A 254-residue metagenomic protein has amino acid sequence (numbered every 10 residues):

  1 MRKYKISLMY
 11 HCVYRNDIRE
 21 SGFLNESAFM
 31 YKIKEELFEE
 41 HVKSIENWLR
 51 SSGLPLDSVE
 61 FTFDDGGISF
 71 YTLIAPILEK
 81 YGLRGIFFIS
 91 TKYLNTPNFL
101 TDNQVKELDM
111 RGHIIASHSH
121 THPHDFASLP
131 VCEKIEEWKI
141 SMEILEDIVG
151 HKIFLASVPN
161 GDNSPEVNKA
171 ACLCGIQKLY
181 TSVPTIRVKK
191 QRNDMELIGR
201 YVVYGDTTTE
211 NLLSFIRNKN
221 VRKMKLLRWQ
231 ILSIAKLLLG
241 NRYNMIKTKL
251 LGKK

Functional and structural regions predicted by a protein language model:
M1-R2, K80, K190: Extracellular/periplasmic catalytic domains that process cell-envelope and extracellular macromolecules
M1-Y4, D17, S21, G199-K254: Membrane-proximal basic amphipathic "stem/tether" segments
K5-N25, S58-V59, E79-V167, Q177 (+1 more regions): Metal-dependent polysaccharide deacetylase catalytic core of the NodB/CE4 family, i.e., the active-site-bearing domain
I18-G22, I74, F99-T101, V167-A170 (+3 more regions): Short aromatic-enriched loop/helix-cap "lid" or pocket-rim segments at secondary-structure transitions that line
F23-L56, E146, C172-K190, S233-K254: C-terminal domain-boundary segment and adjacent tail
E39-V42, I74-A75, D102-D109, N168-C172: Short amphipathic alpha-helical segments and helix-helix/interface helices
D65-T72: Short acidic, Gly/Ser-rich segments with clustered Asp/Glu that frequently serve as metal-coordination loops in enzyme
S90-L94, V183-R187, V202-Y204: Short, acidic/turn-prone active-site loops that include or flank metal/cofactor- and phosphate-binding residues
